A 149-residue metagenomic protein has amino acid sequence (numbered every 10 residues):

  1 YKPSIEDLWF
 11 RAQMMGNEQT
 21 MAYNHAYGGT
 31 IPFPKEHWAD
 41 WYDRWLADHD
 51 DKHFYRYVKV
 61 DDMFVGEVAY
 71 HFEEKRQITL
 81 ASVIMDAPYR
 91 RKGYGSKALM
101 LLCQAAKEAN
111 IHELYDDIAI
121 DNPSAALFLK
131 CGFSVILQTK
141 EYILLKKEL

Functional and structural regions predicted by a protein language model:
Y1-A39: A short, well-structured alpha-helix characteristic of acyl/acetyltransferase catalytic modules
W45-K52: Short loop/turn motifs at secondary-structure junctions and domain boundaries
K52-G66: Conserved beta-hairpin
Y57, S82-R91, I118: A short, internal acetyl-CoA/4′-phosphopantetheine-binding micro-motif in the GNAT/acyltransferase core
H71, R76-A87: Conserved acetyl-CoA binding element of GNAT-fold acetyltransferases
Y89, G93-L101: Conserved acetyl-CoA pyrophosphate-binding loop and the N-cap/start of the following alpha-helix in GNAT-like
S96, I120-L137: Conserved active-site alpha-helix within GNAT-family acetyltransferase domains
E108-A119: Conserved GNAT acetyl-CoA-binding A-motif
